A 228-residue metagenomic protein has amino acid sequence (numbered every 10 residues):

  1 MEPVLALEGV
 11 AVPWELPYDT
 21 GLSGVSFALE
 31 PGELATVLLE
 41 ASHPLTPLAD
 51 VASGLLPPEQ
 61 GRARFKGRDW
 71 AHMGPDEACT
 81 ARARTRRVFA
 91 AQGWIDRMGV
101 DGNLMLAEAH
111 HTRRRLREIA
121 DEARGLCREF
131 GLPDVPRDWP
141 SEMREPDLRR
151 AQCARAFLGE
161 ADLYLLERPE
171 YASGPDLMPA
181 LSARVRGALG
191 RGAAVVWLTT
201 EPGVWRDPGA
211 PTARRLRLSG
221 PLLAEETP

Functional and structural regions predicted by a protein language model:
E15, M105-E118, E129: ABC-type ATPase nucleotide-binding domains, specifically the catalytic core motifs of the NBD
S53: Helix-to-loop junction immediately C-terminal to a conserved catalytic motif
G61-A71: Conserved ABC transporter NBD signature motif
D69-R86: ABC ATPase NBD coupling module
A91, R97-H110, E122: Q-loop/switch helix immediately C-terminal to the Walker
E118-V135: Conserved ABC ATPase "signature" region
W139-D147: Conserved ABC ATPase signature
A156-F157: ABC ATPase C-loop
